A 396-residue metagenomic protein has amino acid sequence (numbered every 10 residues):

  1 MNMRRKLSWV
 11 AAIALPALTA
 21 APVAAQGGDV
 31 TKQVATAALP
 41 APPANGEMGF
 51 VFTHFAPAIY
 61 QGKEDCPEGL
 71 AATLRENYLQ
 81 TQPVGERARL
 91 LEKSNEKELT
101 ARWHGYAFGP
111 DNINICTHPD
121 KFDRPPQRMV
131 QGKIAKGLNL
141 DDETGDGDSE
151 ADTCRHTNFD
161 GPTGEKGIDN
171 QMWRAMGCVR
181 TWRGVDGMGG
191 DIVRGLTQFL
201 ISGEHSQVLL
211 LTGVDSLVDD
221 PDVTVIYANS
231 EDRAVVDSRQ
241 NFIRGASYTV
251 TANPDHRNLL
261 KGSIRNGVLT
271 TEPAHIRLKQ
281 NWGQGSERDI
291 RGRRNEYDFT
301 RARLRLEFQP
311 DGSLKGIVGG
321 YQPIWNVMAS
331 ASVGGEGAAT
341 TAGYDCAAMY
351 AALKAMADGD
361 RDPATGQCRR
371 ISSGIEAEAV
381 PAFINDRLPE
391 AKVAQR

Functional and structural regions predicted by a protein language model:
N2-V10: Bacterial N-terminal signal peptides that target proteins for export
V10-A20: Bacterial N-terminal signal peptides
A21-A25: Sec/Tat signal peptide C-region and signal peptidase I cleavage site
Q26-R396: Extracytosolic secretory-pathway proteins
